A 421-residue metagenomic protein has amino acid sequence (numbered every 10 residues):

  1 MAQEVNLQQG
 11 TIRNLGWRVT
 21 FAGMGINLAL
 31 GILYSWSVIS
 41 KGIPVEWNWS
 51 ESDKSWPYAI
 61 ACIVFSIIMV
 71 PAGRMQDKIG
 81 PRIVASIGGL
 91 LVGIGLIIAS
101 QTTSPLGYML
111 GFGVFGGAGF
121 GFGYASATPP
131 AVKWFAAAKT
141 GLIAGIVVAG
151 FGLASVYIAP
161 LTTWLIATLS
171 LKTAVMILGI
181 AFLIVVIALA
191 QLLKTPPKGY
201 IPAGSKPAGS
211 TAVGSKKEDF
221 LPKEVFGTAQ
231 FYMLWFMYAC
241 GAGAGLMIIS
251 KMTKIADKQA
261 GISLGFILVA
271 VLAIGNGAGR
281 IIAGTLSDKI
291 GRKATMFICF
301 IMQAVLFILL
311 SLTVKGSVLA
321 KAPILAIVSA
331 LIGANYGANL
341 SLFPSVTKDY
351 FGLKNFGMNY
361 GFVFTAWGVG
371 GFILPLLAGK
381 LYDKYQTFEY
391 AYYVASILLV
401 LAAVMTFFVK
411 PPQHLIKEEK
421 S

Functional and structural regions predicted by a protein language model:
W36-K41, K223-T285, L374: Extracytoplasmic gate region of multi-pass secondary transporters
I43, F122-A136, A338-F351: Intracellular juxtamembrane helix-capping segments at the cytosolic ends of symmetry-related transmembrane helices
I43-P44, M75-Q76, Y157-L169, A256-D257 (+2 more regions): Interfacial helix-cap and linker-helix signal at transmembrane-aqueous boundaries of multi-pass secondary transporters
I67-P105: Conserved MFS/SLC helix-loop-helix module at the cytosolic interface between two early adjacent transmembrane helices
G107-G121, A239, P323-G337: Hydrophobic core of transmembrane alpha-helices in multi-pass small-molecule transporters, especially MFS/SLC-type
F112-A149: Cytoplasmic helix-loop-helix junction between adjacent transmembrane helices in 12-TM secondary transporters
V147, F151-K198: Helix-loop-helix hairpin linking two adjacent transmembrane segments in secondary transporters
A244-M247, L264, V269-A283, S287-V346: C-terminal transmembrane helical hairpin of 12-TM major facilitator-type secondary transporters
